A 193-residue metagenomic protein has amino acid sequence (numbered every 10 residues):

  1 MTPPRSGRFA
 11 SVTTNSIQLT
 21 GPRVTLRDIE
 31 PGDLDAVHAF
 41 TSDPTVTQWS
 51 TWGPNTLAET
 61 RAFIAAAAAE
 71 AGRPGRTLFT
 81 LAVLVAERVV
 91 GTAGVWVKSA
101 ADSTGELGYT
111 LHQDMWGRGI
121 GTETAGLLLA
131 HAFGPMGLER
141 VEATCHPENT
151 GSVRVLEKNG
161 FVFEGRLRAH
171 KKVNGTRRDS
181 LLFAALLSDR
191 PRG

Functional and structural regions predicted by a protein language model:
M1-Q48, T80-G193: Acyl-donor (CoA/ACP) binding surface of acyl/acetyltransferases
T41, S50, A71-R73: Hydrophobic residues in alpha-helical segments
T45-A68: Conserved GNAT-fold acetyl-CoA-binding loop/helix
V46, N55, R73-R76, V141: Secondary-structure boundary/capping residues
A67-L81: A short helix-loop-beta-strand connector motif used in the catalytic cores of GNAT acetyltransferases and, in some
